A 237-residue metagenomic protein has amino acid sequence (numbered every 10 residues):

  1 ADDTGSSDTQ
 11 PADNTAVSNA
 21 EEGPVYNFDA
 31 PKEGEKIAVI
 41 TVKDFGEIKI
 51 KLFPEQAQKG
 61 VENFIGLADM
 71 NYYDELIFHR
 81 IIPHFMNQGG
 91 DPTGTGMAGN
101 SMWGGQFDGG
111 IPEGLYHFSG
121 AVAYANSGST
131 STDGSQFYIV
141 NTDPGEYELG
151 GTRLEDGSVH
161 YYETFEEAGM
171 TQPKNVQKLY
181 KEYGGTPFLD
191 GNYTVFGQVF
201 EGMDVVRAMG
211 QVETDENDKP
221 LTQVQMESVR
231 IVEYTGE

Functional and structural regions predicted by a protein language model:
A1-E237: Cyclophilin-like peptidyl-prolyl cis-trans isomerases
